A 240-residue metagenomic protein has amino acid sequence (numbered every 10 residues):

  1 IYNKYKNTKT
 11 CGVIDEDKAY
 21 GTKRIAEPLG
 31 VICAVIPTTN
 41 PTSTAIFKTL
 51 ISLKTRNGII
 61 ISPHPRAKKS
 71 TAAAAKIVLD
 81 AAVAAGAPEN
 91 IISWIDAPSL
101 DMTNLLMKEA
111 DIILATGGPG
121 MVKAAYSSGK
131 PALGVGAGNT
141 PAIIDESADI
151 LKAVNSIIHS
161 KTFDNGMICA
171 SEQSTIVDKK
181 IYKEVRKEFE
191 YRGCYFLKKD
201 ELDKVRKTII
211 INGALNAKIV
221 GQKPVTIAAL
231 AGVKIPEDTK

Functional and structural regions predicted by a protein language model:
I1, P63-H64, G221: Glycine-centered small-residue hotspots that permit tight backbone geometry or close packing
I1-I14: Long amphipathic alpha-helix in the N-terminal Rossmann-like dinucleotide-binding domain of NAD(P)-dependent
I1-Y2, A87, L197-L202: General structural signal for secondary-structure boundaries
V13-K152: Rossmann-like NAD(P) dinucleotide-binding subdomain of oxidoreductase/dehydrogenase enzymes
F47, K54, V122-K240: ALDH superfamily catalytic-core signature
